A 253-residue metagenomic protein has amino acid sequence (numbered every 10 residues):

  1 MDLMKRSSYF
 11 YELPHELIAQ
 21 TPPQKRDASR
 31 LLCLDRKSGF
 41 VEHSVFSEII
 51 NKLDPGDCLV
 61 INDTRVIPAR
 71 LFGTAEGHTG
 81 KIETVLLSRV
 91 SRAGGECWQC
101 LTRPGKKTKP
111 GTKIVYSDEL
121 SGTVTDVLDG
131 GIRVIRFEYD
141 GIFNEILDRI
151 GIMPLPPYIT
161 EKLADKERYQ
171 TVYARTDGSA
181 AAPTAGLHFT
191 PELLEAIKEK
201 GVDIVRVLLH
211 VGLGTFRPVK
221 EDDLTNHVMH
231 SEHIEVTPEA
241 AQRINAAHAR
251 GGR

Functional and structural regions predicted by a protein language model:
D2-R253: Surface-exposed, charge/polar-rich loops and edge strands
